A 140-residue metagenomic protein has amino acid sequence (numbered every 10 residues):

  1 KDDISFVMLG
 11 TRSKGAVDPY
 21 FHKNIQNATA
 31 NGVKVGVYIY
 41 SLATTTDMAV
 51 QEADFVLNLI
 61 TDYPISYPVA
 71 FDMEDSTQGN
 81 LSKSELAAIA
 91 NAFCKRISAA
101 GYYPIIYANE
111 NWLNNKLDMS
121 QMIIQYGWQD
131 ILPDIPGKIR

Functional and structural regions predicted by a protein language model:
K1-Y38: N-terminal carbohydrate-binding/catalytic regions of secreted carbohydrate-active enzymes
D2, K34-V37, F71, I89 (+1 more regions): Generic detector of short, locally flexible boundary/turn motifs and exposed helical patches
M8, G36-Y40, V69-E74, Y107-A108: Acidic beta-strand-to-loop metal/phosphate-binding motif
T11-G15, I39-T46, S76-E85: Second-shell loop/turn segments in exported
P19-K23, Q51, S84-A88: Generic recognition of short, well-ordered alpha-helical segments
P19-Y20, A43-L57: Glycine-rich anion/phosphate-binding loops
N31, A43-T46, I139-R140: Aromatic- and acid-rich polysaccharide-binding/catalytic face of secreted or lumenal carbohydrate-active enzymes
D54-V69, S76-R140: Surface-exposed substrate-engagement region within the catalytic domains of secreted or surface-exposed extracellular
